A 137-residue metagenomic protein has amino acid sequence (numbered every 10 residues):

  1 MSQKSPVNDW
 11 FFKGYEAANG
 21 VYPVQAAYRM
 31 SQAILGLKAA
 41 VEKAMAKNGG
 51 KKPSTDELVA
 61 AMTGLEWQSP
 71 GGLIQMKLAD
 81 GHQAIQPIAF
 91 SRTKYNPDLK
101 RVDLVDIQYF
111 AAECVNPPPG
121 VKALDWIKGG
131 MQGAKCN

Functional and structural regions predicted by a protein language model:
M1-N137: Extracytosolic ligand-binding ectodomains
